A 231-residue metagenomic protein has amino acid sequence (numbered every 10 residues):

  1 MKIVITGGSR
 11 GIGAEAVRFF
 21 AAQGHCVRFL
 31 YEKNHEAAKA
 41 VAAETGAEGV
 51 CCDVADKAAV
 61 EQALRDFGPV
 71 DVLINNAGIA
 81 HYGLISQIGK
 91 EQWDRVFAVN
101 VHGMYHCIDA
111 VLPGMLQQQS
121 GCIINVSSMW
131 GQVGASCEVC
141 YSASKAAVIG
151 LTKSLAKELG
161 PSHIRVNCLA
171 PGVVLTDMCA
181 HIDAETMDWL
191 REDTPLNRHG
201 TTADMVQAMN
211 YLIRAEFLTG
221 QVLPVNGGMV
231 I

Functional and structural regions predicted by a protein language model:
S9-R10: Conserved glycine-rich cofactor-binding loop
Q23-K39: Conserved glycine-rich Rossmann-like NAD(P)H-binding loop of the short-chain dehydrogenase/reductase
I79, S86-Y105, S120, I124 (+3 more regions): Catalytic Tyr-X3-Lys loop
L84-I85, Q92-F97, C179, T186 (+1 more regions): Substrate-binding pocket helix/loop in short-chain dehydrogenase/reductase
I108, S144, T152: Active-site helix of classical SDR
P113, K157-P161: Alpha-helical segment proximal to the catalytic Tyr-Lys
S128: Residue(s) in the substrate-gating loop at a strand-loop-helix junction that position the organic substrate next
R198-V225, V230: C-terminal substrate-recognition "lid" of short-chain dehydrogenase/reductases
